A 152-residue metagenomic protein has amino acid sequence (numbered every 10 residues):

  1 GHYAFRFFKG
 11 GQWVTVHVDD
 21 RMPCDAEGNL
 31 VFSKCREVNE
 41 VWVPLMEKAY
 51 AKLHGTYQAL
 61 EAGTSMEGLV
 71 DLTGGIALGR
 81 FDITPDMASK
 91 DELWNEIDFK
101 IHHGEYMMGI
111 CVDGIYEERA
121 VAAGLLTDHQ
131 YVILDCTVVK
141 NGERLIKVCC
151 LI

Functional and structural regions predicted by a protein language model:
G1-I152: Accessory/interaction modules and long regulatory regions
